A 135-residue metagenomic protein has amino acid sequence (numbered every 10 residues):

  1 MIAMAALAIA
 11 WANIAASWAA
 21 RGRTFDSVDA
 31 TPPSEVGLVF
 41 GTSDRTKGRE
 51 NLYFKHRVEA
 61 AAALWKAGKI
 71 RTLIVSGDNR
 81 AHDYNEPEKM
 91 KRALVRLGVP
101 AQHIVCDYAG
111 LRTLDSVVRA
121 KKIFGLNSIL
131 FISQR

Functional and structural regions predicted by a protein language model:
M1-I14: Hydrophobic membrane-insertion alpha-helices, especially the h-region of bacterial N-terminal signal peptides
A15-R135: A structural signal for short, hydrophobic/glycine-enriched beta-strand patches
